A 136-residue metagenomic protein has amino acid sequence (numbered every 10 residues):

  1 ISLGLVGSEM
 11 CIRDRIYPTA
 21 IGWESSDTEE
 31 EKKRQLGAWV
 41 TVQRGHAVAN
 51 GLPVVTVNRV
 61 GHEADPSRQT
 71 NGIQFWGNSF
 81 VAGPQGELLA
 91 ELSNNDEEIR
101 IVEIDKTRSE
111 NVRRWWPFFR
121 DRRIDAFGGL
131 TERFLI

Functional and structural regions predicted by a protein language model:
I1, L88, R100, W115 (+1 more regions): Glycine-rich, flexible loop/turn motifs
I1-G7: Positively charged, low-complexity/disordered segments
S8-E9, R13-I99: CN hydrolase (nitrilase-like) catalytic-core segments centered on the catalytic cysteine and neighboring Lys/Glu
R34-G37, T41, T107-E110, D125: Generic alpha-helical secondary structure signal
D96-R113: A short, polar/charged loop-to-alpha-helix boundary motif
S109-I136: Cysteine/selenocysteine-centered motifs that mediate thiol-based redox chemistry or coordinate metal-sulfur cofactors
